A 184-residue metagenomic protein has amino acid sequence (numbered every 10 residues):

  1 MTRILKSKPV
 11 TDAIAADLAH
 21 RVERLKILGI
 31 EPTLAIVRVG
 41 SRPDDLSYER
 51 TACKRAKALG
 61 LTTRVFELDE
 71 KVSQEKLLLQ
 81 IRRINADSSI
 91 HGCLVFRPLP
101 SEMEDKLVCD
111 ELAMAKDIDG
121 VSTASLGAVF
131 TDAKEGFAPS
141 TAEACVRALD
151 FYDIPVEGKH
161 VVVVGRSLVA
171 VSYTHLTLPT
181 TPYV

Functional and structural regions predicted by a protein language model:
M1-I27: Positively charged, low-complexity intrinsically disordered leader regions
A56-E70: Short beta-strand elements in bilobed, periplasmic/extracellular small-molecule ligand-binding domains
K76-S88: Short, well-structured alpha-helical segments in soluble
G92-V161: Anion-binding alpha/beta catalytic cores of soluble intermediary-metabolism enzymes, centered on
V169-A170: Hydrophobic/small residue at the entry helix of a nucleotide-binding pocket
T174-T180: Conserved small/polar residues in nucleotide/adenosyl-binding loops
